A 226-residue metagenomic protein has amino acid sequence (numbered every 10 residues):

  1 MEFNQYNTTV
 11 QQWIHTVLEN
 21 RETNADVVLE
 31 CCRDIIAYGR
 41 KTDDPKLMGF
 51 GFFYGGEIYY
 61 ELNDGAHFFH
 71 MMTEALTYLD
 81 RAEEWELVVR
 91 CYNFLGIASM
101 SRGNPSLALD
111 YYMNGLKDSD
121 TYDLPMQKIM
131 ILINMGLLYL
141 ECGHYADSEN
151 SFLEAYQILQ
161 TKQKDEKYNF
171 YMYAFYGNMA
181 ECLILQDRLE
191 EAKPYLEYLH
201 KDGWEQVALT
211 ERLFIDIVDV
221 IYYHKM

Functional and structural regions predicted by a protein language model:
N4-T8, K46, E86, M126 (+2 more regions): Residue signature of alpha-solenoid helical repeat architecture, marking inter-repeat boundaries and helix-start
Q11, F50, R90, M130 (+3 more regions): Residue register of alpha-helical TPR repeats
N20, F52, Y59, Y92 (+5 more regions): Residue at a conserved register position within TPR or TPR-like alpha-solenoid repeats
R33-R40, T73-E83, M113-L124, L153-K164 (+1 more regions): Amphipathic alpha-helical segments of tetratricopeptide repeats
